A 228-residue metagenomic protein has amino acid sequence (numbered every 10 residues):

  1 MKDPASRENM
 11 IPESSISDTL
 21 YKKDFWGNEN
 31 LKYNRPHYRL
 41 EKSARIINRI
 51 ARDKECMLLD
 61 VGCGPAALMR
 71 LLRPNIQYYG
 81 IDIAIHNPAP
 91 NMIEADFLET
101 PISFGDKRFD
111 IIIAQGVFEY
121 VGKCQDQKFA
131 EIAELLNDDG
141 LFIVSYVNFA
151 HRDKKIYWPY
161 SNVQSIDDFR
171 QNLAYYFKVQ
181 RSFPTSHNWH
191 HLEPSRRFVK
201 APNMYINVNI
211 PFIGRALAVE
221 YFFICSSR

Functional and structural regions predicted by a protein language model:
M1-S103, F129: Conserved N-terminal segment of class I S-adenosyl-L-methionine
I113: A conserved beta-strand element that flanks and buttresses the S-adenosyl-L-methionine
G116-Y120: Short catalytic micro-motifs in class I SAM-dependent methyltransferases
V121-E131: A short, conserved alpha-helix within the catalytic core of class I
V121-G122, L136-D138: Helix-to-beta-strand junctions that scaffold the AdoMet/dcAdoMet cofactor pocket in Class I SAM-dependent enzymes
I143, D167, R181-R228: A C-terminal cap/extension of S-adenosyl-L-methionine-dependent methyltransferases that defines the acceptor-substrate
V144, A150-D168: Acceptor-substrate binding/catalytic loop of class I
